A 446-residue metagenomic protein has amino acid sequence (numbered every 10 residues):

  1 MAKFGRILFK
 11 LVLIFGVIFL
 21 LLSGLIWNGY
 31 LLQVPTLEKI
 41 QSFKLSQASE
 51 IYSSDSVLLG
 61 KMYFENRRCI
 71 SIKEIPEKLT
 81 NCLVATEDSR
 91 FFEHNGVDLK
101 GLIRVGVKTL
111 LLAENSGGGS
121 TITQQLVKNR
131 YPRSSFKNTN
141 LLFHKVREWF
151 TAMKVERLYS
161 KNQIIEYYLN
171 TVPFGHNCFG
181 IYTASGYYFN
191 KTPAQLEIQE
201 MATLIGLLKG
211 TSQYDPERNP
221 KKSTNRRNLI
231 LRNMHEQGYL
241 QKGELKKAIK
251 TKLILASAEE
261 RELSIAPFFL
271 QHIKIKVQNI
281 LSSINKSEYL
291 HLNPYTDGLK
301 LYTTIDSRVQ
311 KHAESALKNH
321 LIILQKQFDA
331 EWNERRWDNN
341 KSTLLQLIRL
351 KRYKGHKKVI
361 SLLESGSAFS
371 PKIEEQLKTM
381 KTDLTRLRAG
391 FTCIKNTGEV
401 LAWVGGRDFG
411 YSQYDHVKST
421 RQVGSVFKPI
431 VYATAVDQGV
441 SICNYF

Functional and structural regions predicted by a protein language model:
M1-Y52, R90, T109-L110, L324: N-terminal type II signal-anchor transmembrane helix that functions as the membrane-insertion/stop-transfer segment
L21, S56, L83, L126 (+6 more regions): Residue-level preference for non-acidic, small/hydrophobic
S23, N115-Q346: Non-catalytic, structured segments within soluble enzyme domains
T36-L37, Y63-I72, T86, W149: N-terminal post-signal-peptidase region of extra-cytosolic proteins
S42-R68: Short extracytoplasmic
G60-R68, T183, S212, P216 (+1 more regions): Short pre-catalytic segments that frame enzyme active sites
S71-I122, Y182: Flexible, acidic/glycine-enriched loop-and-adjacent beta/alpha segments that face the extracytoplasmic/periplasmic side
F92-L102, F179-I181, Q241-E244, V436-F446: Short, well-structured active-site flanking segments
